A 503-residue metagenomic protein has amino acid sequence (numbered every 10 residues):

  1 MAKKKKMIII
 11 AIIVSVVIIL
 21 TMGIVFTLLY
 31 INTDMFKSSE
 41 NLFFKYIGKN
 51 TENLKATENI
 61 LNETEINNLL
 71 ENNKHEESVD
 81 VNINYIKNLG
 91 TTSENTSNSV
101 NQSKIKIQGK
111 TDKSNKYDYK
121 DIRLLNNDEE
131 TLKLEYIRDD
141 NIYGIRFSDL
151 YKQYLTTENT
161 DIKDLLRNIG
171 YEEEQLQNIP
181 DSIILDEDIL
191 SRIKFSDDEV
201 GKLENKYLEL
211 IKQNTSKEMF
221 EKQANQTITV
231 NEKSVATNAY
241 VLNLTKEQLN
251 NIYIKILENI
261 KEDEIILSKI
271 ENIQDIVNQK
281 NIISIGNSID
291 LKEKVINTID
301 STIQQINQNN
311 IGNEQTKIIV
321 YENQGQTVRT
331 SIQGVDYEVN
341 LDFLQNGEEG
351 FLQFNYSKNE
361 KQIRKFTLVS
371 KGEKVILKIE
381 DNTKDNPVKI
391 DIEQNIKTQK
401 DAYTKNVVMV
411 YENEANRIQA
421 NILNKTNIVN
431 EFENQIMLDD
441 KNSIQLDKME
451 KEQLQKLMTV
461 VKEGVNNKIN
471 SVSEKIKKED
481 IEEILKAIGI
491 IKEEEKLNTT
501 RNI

Functional and structural regions predicted by a protein language model:
M1-I12: Short, low-complexity patches enriched in S/T/P/G
A11, L20-I503: Subset-of-secretome marker
